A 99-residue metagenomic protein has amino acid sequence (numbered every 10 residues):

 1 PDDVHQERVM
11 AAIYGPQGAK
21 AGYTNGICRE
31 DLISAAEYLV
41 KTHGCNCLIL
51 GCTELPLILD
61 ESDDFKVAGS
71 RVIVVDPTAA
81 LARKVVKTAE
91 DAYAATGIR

Functional and structural regions predicted by a protein language model:
P1-R99: Non-catalytic structural scaffold of enzyme domains
